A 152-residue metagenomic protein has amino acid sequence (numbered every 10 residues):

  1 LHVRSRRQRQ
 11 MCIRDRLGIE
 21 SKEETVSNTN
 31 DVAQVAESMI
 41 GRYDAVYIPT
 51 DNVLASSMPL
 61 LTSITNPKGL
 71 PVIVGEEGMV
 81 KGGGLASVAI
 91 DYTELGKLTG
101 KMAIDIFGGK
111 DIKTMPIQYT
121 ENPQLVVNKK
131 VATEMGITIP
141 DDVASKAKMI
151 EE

Functional and structural regions predicted by a protein language model:
L1-I13: Single conserved hydrophobic/aromatic residue that forms the stacking wall/gate of nucleotide- or nucleobase-binding
Q10, L61, N128: Aromatic/hydrophobic pocket-lining residues that form π-stacking "cages" and hydrophobic walls in ligand
R14-T29: Short beta-strand elements in bilobed, periplasmic/extracellular small-molecule ligand-binding domains
S27-G82: Hydrophobic alpha-helical
M79-A89, T120-Q124: Surface-exposed aromatic
I90-K110: Hydrophobic alpha-helical segments within soluble ligand-binding/sensing domains
D105-E152: Hinge/cleft segment of the Venus flytrap/periplasmic-binding protein
